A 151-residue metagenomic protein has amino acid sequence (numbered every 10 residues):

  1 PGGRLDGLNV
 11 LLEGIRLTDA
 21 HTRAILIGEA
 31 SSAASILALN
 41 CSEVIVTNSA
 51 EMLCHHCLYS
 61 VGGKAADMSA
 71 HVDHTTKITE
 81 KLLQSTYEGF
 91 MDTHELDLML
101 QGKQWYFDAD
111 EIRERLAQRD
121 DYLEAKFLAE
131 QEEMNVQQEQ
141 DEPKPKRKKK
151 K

Functional and structural regions predicted by a protein language model:
G2-G3, A70: Short, surface-exposed alpha-helical recognition segments that flank or form part of ligand/macromolecule-binding
G3, G7-L11, R16-V61: Glycine-rich beta-to-alpha active-site loop
V61-V136, P145, K149: Charged, glycine-interspersed solvent-exposed loop segments at helix/strand-loop junctions that cap or gate access
